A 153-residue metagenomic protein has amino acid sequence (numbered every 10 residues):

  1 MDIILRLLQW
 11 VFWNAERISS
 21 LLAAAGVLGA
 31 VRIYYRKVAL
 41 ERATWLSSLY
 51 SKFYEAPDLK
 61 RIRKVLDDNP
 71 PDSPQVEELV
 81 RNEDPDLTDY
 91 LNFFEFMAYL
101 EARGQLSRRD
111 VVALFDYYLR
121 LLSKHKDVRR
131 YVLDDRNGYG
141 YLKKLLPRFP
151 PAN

Functional and structural regions predicted by a protein language model:
I3-P74, R81: Membrane-proximal alpha-helical anchors
Y54, Q75-D86, R103, D134: Non-transmembrane, amphipathic alpha-helical segments
L66, P70-E77, K144-A152: Long amphipathic alpha-helical segments that form oligomerization/scaffold cores
L87, F96-Y99: Conserved non-transmembrane functional hotspots
R109: All-alpha amphipathic helical-bundle segments outside canonical DNA-binding/catalytic cores that form hydrophobic
L114-N153: Eukaryote-biased recognition of C-terminal alpha-helical segments
